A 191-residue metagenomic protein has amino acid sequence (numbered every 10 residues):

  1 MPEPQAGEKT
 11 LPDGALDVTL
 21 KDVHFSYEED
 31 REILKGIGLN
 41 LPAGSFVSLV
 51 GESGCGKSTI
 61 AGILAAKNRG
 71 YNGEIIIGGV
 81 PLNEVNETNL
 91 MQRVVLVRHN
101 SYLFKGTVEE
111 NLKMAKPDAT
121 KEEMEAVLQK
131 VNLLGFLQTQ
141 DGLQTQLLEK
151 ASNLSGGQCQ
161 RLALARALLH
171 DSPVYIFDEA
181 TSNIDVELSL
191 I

Functional and structural regions predicted by a protein language model:
M1-P2, G44: Short small-residue beta-strand/loop micro-motif enriched in glycine and branched aliphatics
P2-D13: Pre-NBD coupling/linker segments of ABC/ABC-like ATPases
L11-I191: ABC-type nucleotide-binding domain
